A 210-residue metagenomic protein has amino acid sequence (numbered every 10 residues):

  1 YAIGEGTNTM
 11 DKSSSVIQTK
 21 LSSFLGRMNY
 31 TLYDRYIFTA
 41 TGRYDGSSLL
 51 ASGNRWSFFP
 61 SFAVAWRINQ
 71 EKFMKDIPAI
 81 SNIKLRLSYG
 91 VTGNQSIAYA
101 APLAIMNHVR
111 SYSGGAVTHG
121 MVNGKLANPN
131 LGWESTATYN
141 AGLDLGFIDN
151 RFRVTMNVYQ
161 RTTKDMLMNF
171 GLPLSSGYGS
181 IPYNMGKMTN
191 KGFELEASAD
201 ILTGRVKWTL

Functional and structural regions predicted by a protein language model:
Y1-L210: Extracellular/periplasmic, surface-exposed regions of secreted and cell-surface proteins
